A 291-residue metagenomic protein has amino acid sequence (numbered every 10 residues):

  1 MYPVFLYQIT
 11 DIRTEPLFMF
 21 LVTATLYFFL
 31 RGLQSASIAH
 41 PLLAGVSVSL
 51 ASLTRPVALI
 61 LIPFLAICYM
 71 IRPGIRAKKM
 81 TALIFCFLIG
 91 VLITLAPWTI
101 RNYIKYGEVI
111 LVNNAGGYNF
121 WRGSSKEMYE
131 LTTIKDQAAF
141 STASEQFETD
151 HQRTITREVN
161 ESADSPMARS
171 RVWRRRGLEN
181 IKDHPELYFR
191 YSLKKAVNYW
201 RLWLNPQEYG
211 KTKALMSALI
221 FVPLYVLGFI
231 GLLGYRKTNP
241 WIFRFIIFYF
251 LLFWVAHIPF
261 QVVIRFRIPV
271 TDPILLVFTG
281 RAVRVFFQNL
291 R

Functional and structural regions predicted by a protein language model:
M1, I12-T14, F20, L33 (+5 more regions): Transmembrane helix irregularities
M1-F29, I38-P41, A51-P63, F266-T271: Multi-pass, polyprenyl lipid-linked donor-dependent membrane glycosyltransferases
P3-T10, A51-S52, A96-I100, N205 (+2 more regions): Transmembrane-helix signature of polytopic, lipid-linked glycan biosynthesis machinery
T25-L43, M70-P73, L290-R291: Membrane-interface transmembrane helices that cradle and orient dolichyl/undecaprenyl
L42-V48, I62-L65, A77-Y103, F278: Hydrophobic alpha-helical membrane-interfacial segments at the cytosolic entry of transmembrane helices
L61-R72, T271-V277: Hydrophobic transmembrane alpha-helices of multi-pass, membrane-embedded glycosylation machinery
L111-K194: Membrane-proximal stem/loop segments at transmembrane-domain junctions that anchor or position
S162, V172-W173, E179-I246, A256: Membrane-interface anchor segments at the N-terminal boundary of transmembrane helices in multi-pass membrane enzymes
